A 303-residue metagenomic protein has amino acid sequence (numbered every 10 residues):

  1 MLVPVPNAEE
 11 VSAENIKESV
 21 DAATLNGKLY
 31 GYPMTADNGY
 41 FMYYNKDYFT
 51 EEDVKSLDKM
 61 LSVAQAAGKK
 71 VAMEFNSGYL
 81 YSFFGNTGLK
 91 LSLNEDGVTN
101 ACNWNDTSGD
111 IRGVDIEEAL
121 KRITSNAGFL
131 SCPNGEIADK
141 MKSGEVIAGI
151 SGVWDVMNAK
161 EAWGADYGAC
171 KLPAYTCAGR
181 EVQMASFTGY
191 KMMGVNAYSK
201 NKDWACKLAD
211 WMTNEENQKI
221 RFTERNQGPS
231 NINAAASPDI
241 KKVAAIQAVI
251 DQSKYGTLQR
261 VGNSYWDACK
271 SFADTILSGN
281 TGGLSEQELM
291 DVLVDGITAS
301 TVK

Functional and structural regions predicted by a protein language model:
M1-Y40, A169-L172, K241: Hinge/lid segment of periplasmic solute-binding proteins
K17-K55, F75-N100, F187-V195, D267-T275: Periplasmic solute-binding protein
L57-D58, F129-K142: Short helix-initiation/N-cap motifs at beta->coil->alpha
M60, F84, D139-G144, A148: Hydrophobic residues within well-ordered alpha-helices
T99-P133: Glycine-centered hinge/linker elements that transmit conformational signals in sensory and ligand-binding systems
I147-G152, G168-C170: Paired acidic/hydrophobic, glycine-rich loop segments that form the ligand-binding mouth/hinge of periplasmic-binding
E161-E224: Extracytoplasmic/periplasmic substrate-recognition and gating elements
F187, E224-S230, A234-A235, K241-V302: C-terminal capping/gating helix-and-loop segments adjacent to ligand/active sites or protein-protein/ligand interfaces
